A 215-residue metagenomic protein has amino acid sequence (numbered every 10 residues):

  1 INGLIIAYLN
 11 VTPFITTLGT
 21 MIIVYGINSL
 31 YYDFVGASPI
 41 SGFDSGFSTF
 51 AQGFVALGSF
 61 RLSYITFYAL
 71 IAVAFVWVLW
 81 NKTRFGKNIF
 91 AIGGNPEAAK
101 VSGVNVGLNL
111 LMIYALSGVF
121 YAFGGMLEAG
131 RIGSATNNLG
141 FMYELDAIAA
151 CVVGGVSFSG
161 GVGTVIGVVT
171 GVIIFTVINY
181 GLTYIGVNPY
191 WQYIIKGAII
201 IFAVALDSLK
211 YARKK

Functional and structural regions predicted by a protein language model:
I1-M21, T170-G171: Alpha-helical transmembrane segments within multi-pass membrane transporters and channels
I1-N2, I6, G58-S134: Helix-loop-helix "hairpin" substructures at the membrane interface of multi-pass membrane proteins
I6-Y8, W80, G163, L182: Helix-capping/transition residues at the boundaries of transmembrane alpha-helices and the short helical linkers
Y8-V11, Y32-F43, G161-V162, G186-I194 (+1 more regions): A cytosolic-side transmembrane-helix exit/cap motif
P13-T83, N109-M112, I132-G140: Transmembrane helix-bundle core of multi-pass membrane transporters and related energy-transducing complexes
M21-S29, T66-V78, Y114-G124, C151-S157 (+2 more regions): Hydrophobic core segments of alpha-helical transmembrane domains in multi-pass membrane transport and ion-translocation
A74, V101-L108, I178-K215: Cytosolic-side transmembrane-helix boundaries in multi-pass membrane proteins
Y114, F120-Y121, R131-K196: Transmembrane alpha-helical segments in multi-pass inner-membrane proteins
